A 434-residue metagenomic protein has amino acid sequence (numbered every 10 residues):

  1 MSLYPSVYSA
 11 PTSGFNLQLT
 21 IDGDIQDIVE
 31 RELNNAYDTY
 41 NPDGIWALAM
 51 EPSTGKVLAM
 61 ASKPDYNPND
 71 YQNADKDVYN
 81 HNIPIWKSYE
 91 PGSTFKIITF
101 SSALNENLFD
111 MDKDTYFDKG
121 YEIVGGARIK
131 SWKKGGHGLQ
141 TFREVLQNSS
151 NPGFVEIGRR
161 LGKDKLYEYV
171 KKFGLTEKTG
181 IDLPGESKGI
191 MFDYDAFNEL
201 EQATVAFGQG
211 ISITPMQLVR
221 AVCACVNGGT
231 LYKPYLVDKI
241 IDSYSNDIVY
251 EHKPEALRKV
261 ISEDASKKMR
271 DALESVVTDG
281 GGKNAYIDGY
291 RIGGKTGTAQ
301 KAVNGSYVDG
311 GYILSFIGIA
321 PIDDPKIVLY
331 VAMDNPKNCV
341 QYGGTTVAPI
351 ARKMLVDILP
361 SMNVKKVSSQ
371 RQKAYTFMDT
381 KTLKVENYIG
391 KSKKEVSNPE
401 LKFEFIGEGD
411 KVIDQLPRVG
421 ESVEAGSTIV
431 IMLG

Functional and structural regions predicted by a protein language model:
S2-I45: Conserved, well-ordered alpha-helix/loop/beta-strand core segments that scaffold catalytic motifs
S2-Y8, T12, I21, A47 (+2 more regions): Beta-lactam-recognizing serine transpeptidase/beta-lactamase-like catalytic domain environment
S6-L17, Y250-H252, A374-L383, G434: Acidic/histidine-rich, surface-exposed loop or edge segments in extracytoplasmic proteins
Q18-T20, Y116, V260, L416-R418 (+1 more regions): Generic structural detector for well-ordered beta-strands
V29, V145, A351: A helicase ATPase "motif cassette" and its flanking acidic/Ser/Thr-rich regulatory loops
R31, S315, V412-L416: N-terminal post-signal-peptidase region of extra-cytosolic proteins
N41-G44, Y116, I406-D410: Short, small/polar residue-rich loop motifs at catalytic or cofactor-binding pockets
G289, V331-T345, I350-G434: Ligand-recognition elements built from short beta-strands and adjacent flexible loops
